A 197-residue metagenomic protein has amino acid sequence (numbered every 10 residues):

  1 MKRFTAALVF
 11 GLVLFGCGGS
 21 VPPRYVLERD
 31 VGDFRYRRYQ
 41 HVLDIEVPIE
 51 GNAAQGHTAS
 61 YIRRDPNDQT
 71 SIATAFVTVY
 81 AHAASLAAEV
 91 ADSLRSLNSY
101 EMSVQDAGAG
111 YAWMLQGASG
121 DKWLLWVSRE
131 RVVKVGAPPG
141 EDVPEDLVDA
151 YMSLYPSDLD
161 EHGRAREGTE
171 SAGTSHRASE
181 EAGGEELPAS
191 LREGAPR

Functional and structural regions predicted by a protein language model:
K2-L8: Sec-dependent signal peptide recognition, specifically the positively charged N-region followed immediately by
L14-G16: C-terminal motif of bacterial Sec signal peptides marking the signal peptidase cleavage site
G18-V21: Bacterial signal peptide processing site
R24-A53, A83-W123, S157-E181: Short Gly/Thr-rich strand-loop-strand
G56-N67, M114-L115, G120-V127: Short, surface-exposed beta-strand/loop micro-motifs that present aromatic residues
T58-A88: A short acidic-to-branched-hydrophobic micro-motif
W126, E130-P138: Short, well-ordered beta-strand elements
A137-R197: Surface-exposed amphipathic alpha-helical segments
